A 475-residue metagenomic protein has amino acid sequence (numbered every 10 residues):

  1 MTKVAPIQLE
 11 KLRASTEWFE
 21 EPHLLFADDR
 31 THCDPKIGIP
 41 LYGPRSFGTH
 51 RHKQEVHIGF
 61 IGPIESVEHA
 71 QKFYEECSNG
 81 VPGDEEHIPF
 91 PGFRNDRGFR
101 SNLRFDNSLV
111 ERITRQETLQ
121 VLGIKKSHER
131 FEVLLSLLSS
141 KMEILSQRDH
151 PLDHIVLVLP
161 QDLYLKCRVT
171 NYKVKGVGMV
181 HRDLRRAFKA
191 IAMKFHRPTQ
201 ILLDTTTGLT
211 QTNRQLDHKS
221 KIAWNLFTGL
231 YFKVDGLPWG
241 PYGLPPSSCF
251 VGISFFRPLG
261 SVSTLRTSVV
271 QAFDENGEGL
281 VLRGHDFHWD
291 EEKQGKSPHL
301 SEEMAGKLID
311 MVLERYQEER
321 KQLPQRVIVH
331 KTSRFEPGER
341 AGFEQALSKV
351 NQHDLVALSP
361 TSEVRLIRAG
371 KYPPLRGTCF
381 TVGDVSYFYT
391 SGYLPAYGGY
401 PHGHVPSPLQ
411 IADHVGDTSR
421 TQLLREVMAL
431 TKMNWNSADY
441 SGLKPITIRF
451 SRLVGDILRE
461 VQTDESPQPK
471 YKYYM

Functional and structural regions predicted by a protein language model:
M1-D204, Q294-P298, K470-M475: Extended, highly charged clamp/arch subdomains and adjacent linkers that form or line substrate-binding channels
E129-R130, S140-P151, L157-N171, K175-M475: Long, contiguous domain-sized segments
